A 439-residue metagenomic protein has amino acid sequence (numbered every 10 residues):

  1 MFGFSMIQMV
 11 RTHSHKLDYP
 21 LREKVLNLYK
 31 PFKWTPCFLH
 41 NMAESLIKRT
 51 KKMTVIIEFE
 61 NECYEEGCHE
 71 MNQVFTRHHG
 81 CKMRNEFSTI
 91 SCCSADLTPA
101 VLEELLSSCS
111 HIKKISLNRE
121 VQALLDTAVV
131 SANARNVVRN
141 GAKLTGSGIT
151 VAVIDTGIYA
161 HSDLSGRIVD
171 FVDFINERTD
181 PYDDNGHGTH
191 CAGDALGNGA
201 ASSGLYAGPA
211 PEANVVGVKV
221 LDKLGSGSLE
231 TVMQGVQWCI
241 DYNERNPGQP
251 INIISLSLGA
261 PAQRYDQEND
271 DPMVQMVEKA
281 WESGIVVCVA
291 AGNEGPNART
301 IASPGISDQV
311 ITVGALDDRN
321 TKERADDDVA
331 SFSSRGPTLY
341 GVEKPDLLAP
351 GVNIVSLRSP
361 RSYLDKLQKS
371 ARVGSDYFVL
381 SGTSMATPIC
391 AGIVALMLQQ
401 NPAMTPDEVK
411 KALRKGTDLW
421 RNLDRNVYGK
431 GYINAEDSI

Functional and structural regions predicted by a protein language model:
M1-E44, E65-N140: Autoinhibitory propeptides
A43-N61: Short glycine-/aliphatic-rich beta-strand segments at the starts of folded cytosolic domains
F59-N61, L97, N118, I154-G157 (+9 more regions): Active-site-proximal beta-strand/loop segments in catalytic clefts of secreted hydrolases
G141-V151, G157-D170, T179-E230, P247-N252 (+4 more regions): Subtilisin-like serine protease catalytic core
D155, G188, G292, S384 (+1 more regions): Conserved G/P- and acidic residue-centered "switch" motifs that form tight phosphate/ATP-binding loops in soluble
A160-G166, E323-R324, V355-R361: Cytochrome P450 core scaffold surrounding the K-helix E-X-X-R motif and the conserved "meander" helix-loop region
A192-A195, V216, V220-D222, T300 (+1 more regions): Hydrolase catalytic cores
V220-Q309, A315-N320, L339-V342, P360-L367 (+3 more regions): Substrate-binding/access-modulating region of protease and related hydrolase catalytic domains
